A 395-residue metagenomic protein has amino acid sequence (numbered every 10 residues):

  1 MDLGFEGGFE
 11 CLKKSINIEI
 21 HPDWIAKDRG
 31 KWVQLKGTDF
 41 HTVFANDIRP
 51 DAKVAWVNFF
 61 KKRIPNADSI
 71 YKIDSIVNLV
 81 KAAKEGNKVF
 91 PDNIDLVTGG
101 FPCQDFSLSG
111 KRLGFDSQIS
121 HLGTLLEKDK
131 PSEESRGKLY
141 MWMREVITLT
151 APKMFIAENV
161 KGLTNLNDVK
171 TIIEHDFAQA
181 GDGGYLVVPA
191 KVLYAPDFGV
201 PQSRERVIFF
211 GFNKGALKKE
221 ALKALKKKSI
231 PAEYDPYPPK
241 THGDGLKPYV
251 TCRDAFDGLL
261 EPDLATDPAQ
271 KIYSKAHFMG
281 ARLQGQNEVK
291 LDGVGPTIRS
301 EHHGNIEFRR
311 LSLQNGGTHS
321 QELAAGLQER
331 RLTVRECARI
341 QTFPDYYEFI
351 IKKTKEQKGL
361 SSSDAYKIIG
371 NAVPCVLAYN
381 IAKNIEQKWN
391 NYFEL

Functional and structural regions predicted by a protein language model:
M1-A151, K161-L166: Core alpha/beta nucleotide-donor-binding catalytic domains of modification enzymes
G4, D51, A55, F59 (+7 more regions): Amphipathic alpha-helical segments that form well-ordered structural scaffolds and often line/cohere around active
D51, P102, G215-A216, H303: Acidic glycine-/aspartate-rich tracts in secreted/extracellular proteins
I64-N66, G183-G184, Q357: Short, solvent-exposed loop/turn segments that connect beta-strands within catalytic domains and beta-strand-rich
L79-I94, Q104, L108-T297: Class I S-adenosyl-L-methionine
V97, F209, G370: Short, conserved catalytic/metal-binding motifs centered on acidic residues
E261-L395: C-terminal target-recognition/interaction regions appended to catalytic cores
